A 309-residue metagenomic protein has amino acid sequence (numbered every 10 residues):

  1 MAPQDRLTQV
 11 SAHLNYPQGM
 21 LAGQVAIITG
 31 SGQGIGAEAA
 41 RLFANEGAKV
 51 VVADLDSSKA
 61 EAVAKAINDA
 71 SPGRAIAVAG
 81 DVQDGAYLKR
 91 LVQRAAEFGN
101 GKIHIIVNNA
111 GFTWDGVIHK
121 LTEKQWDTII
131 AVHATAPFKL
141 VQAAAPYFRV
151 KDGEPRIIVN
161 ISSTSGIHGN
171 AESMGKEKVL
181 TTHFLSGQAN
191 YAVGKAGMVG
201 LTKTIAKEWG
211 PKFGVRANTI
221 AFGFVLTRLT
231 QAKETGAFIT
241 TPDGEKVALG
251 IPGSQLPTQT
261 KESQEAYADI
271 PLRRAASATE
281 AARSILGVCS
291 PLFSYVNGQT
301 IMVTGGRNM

Functional and structural regions predicted by a protein language model:
Q4-P17, H168, R274, S284-G287 (+2 more regions): Short C-terminal tail/terminal secondary-structure segment of NAD(P)H-dependent dehydrogenase/reductase domains
L14, G19-V51, I205: Canonical Rossmann dinucleotide-binding motif of NAD(H)/NADP(H)-dependent dehydrogenases/reductases, specifically
V107, P211-R216, V296-G298: Short, small/polar-rich loop/turn modules that mediate ligand/substrate recognition or access, typified
V117-I118, T122-D127, A266: Substrate-binding pocket helix/loop in short-chain dehydrogenase/reductase
V141-Q142, K203: A short, exposed helix-loop element centered on a Lys and neighboring polar residues
P146, K207-P211, S294: Alpha-helical segment proximal to the catalytic Tyr-Lys
E154-G197, T202-P211, F224-L226: Catalytic loop of short-chain dehydrogenase/reductase
